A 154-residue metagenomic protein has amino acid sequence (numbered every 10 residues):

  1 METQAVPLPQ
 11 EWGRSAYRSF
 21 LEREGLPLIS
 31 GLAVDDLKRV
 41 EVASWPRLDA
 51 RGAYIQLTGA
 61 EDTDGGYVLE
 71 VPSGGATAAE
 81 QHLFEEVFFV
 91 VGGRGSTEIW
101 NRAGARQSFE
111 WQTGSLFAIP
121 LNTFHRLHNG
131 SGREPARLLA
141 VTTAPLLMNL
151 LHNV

Functional and structural regions predicted by a protein language model:
M1-T63, N153-V154: A short, N-terminal "cap"/entry segment at the start of jelly-roll beta-barrel domains of the cupin/DSBH fold
L48-Y54, G65-H82: Conserved short histidine dyad/triad with adjacent acidic residue
I55-G59, T77-H82, I99, S108-F109 (+1 more regions): Short histidine-centered beta-strand/loop micro-motifs that create catalytic or ligand/metal-coordination sites
P72-S73, L83-R102: Glycine- and acidic-residue-biased ligand/ion/polar-headgroup-sensing regions
A76-A78, S96, S115-F117, L121-L127: Histidine-centered metal-chelating micro-motifs
V87-F89, A118, R133-H152: A short hydrophobic beta-strand segment most commonly corresponding to one strand of the jelly-roll/cupin
N101-P120: Short acidic-glycine-tyrosine-enriched beta hairpin
